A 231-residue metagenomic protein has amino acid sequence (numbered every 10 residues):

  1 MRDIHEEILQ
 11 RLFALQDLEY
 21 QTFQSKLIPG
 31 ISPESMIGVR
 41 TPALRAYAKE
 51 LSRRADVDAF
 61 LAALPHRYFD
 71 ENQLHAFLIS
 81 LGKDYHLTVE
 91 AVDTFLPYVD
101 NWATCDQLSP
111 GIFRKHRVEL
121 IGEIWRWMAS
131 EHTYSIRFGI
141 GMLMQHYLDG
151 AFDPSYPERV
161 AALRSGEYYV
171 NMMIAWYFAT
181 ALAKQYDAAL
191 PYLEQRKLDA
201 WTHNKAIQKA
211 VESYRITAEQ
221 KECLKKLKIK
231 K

Functional and structural regions predicted by a protein language model:
M1-K231: Alpha-helical scaffold domains
